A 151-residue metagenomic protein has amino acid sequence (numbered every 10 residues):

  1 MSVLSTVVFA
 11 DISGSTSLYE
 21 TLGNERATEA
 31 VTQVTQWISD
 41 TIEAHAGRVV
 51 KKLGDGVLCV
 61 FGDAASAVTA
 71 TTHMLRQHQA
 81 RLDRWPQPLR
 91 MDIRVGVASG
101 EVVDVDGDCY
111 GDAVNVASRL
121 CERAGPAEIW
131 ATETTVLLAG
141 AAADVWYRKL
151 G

Functional and structural regions predicted by a protein language model:
M1-A70: Catalytic NTP-binding/metal-coordinating core of nucleotidyl cyclase/transferase enzymes
S15, A67, V102, T135-V136: A generic structural signal for short hydrophobic patches within well-formed alpha-helices
T41-L53, H78-G96: Catalytic core regions of nucleotide second-messenger enzymes
V60-A65, V95-C109, P126-A127: Catalytic strand-loop-helix junctions within cyclic-nucleotide turnover domains
A70-R76: Short amphipathic alpha-helices in soluble, non-transmembrane regions that often serve as interface/regulatory elements
R81-R84, I93-E101, E122-G151: A short beta-strand->alpha-helix segment at the C-terminal rim of the class III nucleotidyl cyclase catalytic domain
N115: Key residue(s) within conserved catalytic/signature motifs
